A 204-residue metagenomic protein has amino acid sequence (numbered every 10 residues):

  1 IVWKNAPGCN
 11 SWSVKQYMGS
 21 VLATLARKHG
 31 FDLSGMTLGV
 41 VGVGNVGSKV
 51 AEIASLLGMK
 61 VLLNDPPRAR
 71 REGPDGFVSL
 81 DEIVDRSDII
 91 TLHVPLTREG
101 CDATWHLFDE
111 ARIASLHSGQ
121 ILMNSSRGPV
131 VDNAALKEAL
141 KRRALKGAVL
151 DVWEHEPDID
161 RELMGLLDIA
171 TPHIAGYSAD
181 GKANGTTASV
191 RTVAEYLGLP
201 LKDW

Functional and structural regions predicted by a protein language model:
I1-F31: Phosphate/diphosphate ligand-binding glycine-rich loop within oxidoreductases
K4, E162-S178: Short FAD-binding loop at a beta-strand-to-alpha-helix junction that anchors the flavin cofactor in diverse
G8-N10, D151-W153, P172-A179: Active-site PLP-lysine loop of aminotransferase-like
V21-L56: Glycine-rich NAD(P)-binding loop of Rossmann-like domains
L56-G73: NAD(P)-binding Rossmann-fold cofactor-contacting core
R68-E162: Rossmann-like adenosine-cofactor binding region
K182-W204: NAD(P)-dependent dehydrogenase/reductase Rossmann-like domain
